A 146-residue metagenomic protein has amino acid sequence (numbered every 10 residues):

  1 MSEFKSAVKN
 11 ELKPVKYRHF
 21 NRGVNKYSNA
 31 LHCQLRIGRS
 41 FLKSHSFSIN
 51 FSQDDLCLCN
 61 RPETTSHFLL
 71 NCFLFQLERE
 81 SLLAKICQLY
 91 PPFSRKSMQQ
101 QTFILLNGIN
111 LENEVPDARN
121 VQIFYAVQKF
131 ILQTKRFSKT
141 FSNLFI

Functional and structural regions predicted by a protein language model:
M1-K16: C-terminal functional segments of enzyme domains
E3, H19-I146: Family-specific functional microsites
